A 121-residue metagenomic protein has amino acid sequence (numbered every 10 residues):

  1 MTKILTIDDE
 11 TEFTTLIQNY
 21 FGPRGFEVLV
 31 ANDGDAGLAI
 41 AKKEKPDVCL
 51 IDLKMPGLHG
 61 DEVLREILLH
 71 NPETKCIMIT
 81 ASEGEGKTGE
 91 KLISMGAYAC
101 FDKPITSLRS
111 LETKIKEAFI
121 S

Functional and structural regions predicted by a protein language model:
D8, D52, T80: Active-site residues of response regulator receiver
T11-L29: Two-component/phosphorelay signaling modules centered on CheY-like receiver
N32-A36, H59-E62: Acidic catalytic/metal-coordinating carboxylates
A39, D61-N71: Short amphipathic alpha-helix used as the core "switch/output" element in two-component signaling
E44-L50: Active-site beta3 strand of CheY-like receiver
M55: Receiver (REC) domain active-site loop signature in two-component systems and cognate sites in sensor histidine kinases
E62, E83-T113: Alpha4 helix (beta4-alpha4-beta5 surface) of REC/receiver domains from two-component response regulators
E73-E85: A short, hydrophobic beta-strand element within the central beta-sheet of small alpha/beta folds
